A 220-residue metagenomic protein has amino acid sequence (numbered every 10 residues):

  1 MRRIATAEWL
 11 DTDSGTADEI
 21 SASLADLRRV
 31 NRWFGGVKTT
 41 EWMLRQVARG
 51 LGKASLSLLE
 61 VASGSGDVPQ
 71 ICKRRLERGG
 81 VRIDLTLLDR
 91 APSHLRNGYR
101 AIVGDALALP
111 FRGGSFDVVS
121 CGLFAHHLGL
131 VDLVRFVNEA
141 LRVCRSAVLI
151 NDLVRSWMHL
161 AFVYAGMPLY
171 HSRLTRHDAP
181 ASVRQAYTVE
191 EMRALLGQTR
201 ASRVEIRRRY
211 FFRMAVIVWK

Functional and structural regions predicted by a protein language model:
W9-A48: Class I SAM-dependent methyltransferase Rossmann-like catalytic core, especially the SAM/SAH-binding loop
S57-A108: Class I SAM-dependent methyltransferase SAM/SAH-binding core
S120: A conserved beta-strand element that flanks and buttresses the S-adenosyl-L-methionine
F124: Hydrophobic adenine-recognition pocket in adenosine-nucleotide-binding enzymes
L128-E139, V143: A short, conserved alpha-helix within the catalytic core of class I
C144-L153: Conserved beta-strand signature within the Rossmann-like core of class I S-adenosyl-L-methionine
L153-A201, E205-R207: C-terminal alpha-helical "lid/dimerization" subdomain adjacent to the S-adenosyl-L-methionine
V204-K220: Core SAM-dependent methyltransferase catalytic element
